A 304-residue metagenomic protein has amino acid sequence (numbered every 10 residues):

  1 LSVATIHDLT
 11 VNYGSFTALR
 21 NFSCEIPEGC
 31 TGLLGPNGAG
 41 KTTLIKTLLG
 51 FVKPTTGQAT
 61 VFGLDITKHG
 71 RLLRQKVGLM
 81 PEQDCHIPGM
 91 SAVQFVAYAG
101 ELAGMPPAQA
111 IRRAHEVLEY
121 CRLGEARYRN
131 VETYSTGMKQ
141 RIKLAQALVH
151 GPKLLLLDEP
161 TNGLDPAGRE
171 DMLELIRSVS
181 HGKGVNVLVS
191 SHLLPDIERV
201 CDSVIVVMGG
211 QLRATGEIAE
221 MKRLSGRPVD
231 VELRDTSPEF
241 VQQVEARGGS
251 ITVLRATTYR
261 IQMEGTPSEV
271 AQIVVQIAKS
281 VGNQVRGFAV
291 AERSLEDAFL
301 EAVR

Functional and structural regions predicted by a protein language model:
P36-G40: Walker A (P-loop) phosphate-binding loop of ABC-type ATPase nucleotide-binding domains
G57-K68, L72-L73: Conserved ABC transporter NBD signature motif
A97, E101, A108-A126: Conserved ABC ATPase "signature" region
G151: Conserved catalytic motifs of ABC-family nucleotide-binding domains
L155-E159: Catalytic Walker B motif of ABC-type/P-loop ATPase nucleotide-binding domains
L173-E264: ABC transporter nucleotide-binding domain
